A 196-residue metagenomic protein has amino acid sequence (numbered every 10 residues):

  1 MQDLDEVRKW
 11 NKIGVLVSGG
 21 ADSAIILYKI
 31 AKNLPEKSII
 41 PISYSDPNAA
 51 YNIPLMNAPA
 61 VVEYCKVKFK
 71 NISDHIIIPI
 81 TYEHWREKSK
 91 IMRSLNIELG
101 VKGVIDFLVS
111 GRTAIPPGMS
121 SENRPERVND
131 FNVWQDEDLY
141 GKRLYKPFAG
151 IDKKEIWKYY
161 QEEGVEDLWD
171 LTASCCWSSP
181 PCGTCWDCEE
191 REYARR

Functional and structural regions predicted by a protein language model:
M1-R196: Nucleotide-activated chemistry modules centered on ATP-dependent adenylation/adenylyltransferase
